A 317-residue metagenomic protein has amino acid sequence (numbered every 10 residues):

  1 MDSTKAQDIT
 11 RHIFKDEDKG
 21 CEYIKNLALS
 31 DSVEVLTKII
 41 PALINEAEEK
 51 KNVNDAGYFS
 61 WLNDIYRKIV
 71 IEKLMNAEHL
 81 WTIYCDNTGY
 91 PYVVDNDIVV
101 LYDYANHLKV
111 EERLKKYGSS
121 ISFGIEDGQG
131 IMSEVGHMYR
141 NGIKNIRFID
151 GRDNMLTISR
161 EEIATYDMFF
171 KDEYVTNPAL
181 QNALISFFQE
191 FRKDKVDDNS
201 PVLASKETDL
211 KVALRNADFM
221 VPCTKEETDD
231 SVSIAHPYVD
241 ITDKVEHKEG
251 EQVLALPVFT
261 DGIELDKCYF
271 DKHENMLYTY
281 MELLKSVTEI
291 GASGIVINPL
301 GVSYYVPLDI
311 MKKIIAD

Functional and structural regions predicted by a protein language model:
M1-D317: An interfacial alpha-helical scaffold signature
